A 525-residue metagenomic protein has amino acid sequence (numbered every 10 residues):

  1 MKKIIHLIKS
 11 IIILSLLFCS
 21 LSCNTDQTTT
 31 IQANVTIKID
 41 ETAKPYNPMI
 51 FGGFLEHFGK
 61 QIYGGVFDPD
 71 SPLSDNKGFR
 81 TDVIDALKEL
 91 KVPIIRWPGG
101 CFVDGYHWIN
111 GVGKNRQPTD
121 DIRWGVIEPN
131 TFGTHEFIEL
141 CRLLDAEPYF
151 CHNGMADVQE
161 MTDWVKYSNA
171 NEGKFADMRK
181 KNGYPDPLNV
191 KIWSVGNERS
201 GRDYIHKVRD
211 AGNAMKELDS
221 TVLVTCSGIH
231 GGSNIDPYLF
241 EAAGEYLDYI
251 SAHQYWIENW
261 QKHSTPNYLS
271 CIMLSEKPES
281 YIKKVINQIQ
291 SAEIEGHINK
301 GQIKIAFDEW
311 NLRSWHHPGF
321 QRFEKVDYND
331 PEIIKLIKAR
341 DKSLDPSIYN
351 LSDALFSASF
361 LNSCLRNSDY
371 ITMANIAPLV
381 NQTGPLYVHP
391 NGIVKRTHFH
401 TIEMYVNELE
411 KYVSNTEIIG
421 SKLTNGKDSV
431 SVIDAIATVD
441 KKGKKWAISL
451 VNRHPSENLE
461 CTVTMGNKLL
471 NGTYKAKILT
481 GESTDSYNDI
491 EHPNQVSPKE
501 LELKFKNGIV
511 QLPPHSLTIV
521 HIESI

Functional and structural regions predicted by a protein language model:
M1-T30: Bacterial Sec-dependent N-terminal signal peptides
C23-I235, F240-Y249, P278-E279, K283-H316 (+1 more regions): Non-catalytic accessory regions flanking glycosidase/transglycosidase catalytic cores in CAZymes
Y246-Y249, I257, Y268-E276: Active-site cores of enzymes that catalyze phosphoryl transfer or operate on phosphate-rich substrates
Q254-S270, F320-R322: Active-site His/acidic residue clusters
